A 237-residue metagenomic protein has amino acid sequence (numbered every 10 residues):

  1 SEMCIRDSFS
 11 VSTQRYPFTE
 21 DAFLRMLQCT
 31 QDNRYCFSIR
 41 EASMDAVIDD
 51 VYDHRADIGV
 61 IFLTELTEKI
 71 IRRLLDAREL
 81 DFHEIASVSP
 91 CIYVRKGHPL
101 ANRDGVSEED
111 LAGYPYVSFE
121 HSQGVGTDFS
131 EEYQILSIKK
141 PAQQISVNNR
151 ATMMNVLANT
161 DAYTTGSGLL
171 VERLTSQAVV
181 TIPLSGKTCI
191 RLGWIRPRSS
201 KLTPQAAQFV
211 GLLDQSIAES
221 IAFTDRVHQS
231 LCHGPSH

Functional and structural regions predicted by a protein language model:
M3-I5: Short, small-residue-biased leader/transition segments that mark boundaries at the very start of proteins
D7-I70: Central regulatory/effector-binding core of bacterial HTH transcription factors
S8-Q14, G59, Y93, V117 (+2 more regions): Short, well-ordered beta-strand segments
T19-R25, E68, L100-D104, E108 (+5 more regions): Secondary-structure junction motif
D32, M154, G168-S176, G186-H237: C-terminal effector-binding regulatory domain of bacterial HTH transcription factors
S43, Y52-A56, F62, H121-V179: Hydrophobic hinge/microswitch elements
K69-I70, A77-H83, V88, A151-K201: Beta-alpha-beta core module
L74-Y116: Flexible hinge/capping segments at coil-to-helix
